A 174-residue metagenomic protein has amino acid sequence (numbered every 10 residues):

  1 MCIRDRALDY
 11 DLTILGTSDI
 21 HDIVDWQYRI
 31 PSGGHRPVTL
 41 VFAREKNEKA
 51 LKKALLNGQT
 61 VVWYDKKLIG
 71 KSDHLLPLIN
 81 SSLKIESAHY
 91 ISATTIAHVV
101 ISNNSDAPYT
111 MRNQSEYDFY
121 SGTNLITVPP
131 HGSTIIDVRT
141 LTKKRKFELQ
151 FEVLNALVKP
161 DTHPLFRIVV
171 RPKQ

Functional and structural regions predicted by a protein language model:
R4-Q174: Charged catalytic cores and adjacent phosphate/nucleic-acid-binding surfaces used for phosphate/nucleic-acid chemistry
